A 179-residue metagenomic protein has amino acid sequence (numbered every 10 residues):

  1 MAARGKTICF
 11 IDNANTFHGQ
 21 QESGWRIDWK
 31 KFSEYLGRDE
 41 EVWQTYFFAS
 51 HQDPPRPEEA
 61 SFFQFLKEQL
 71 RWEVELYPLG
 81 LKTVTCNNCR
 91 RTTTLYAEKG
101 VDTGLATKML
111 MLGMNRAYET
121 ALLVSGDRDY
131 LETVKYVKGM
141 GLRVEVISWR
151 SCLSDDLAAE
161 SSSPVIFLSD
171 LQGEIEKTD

Functional and structural regions predicted by a protein language model:
M1-A97, T103, L142-C152: Domain-level signal for Mg2+-assisted phosphodiester chemistry and nucleotide/NA-binding surfaces in nucleic-acid
E68-D179: Nuclease catalytic cores that cleave nucleic-acid phosphodiester bonds, predominantly acidic two-metal-ion
